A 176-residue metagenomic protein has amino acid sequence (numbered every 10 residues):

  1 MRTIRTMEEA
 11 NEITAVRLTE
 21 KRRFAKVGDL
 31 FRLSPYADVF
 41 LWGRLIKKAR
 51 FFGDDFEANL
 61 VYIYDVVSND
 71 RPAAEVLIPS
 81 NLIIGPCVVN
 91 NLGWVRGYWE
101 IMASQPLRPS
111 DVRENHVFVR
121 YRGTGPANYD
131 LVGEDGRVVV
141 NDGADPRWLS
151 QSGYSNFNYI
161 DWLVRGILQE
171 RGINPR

Functional and structural regions predicted by a protein language model:
M1-G53: Short N-terminal edge-element motif at the start of the domain
L45, E57, E75-L77: General "foldedness" signal
F51-I63: Short, solvent-exposed secondary-structure boundary/capping segments
V67-R176: Intrinsically disordered, low-complexity, charged/polar segments
